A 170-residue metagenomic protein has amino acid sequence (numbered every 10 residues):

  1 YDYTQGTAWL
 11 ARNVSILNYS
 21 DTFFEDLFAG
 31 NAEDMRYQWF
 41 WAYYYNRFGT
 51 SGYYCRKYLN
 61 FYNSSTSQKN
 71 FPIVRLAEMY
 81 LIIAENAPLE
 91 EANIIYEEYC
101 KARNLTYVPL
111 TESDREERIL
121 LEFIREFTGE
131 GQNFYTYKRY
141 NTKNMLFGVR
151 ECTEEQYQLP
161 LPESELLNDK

Functional and structural regions predicted by a protein language model:
Y1-Y19, F28-K170: Acidic/polar-rich alpha-helix caps and helix-coil junctions
F24-E25: Non-catalytic, membrane-anchoring transmembrane segments at the edges
